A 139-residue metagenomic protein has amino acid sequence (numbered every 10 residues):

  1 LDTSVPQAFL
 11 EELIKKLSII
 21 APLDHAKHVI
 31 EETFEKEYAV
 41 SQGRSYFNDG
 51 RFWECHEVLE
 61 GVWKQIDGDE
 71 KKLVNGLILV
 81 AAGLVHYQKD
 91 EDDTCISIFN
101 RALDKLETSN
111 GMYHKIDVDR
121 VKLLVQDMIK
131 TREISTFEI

Functional and structural regions predicted by a protein language model:
L1-E54, V62, S109-I139: N-terminal alpha-helical interaction modules that lie
T33, I66, K71-L73: Residue signature of alpha-solenoid helical repeat architecture, marking inter-repeat boundaries and helix-start
E60-G61, D67-G68, Q88, E107-T108: Helix-capping and short linker residues that terminate individual alpha-solenoid repeat units
I78-A81, R101-L103: Hydrophobic alpha-helical segments of small multi-pass membrane proteins
E91-N110: TPR/TPR-like (Sel1-like) alpha-helical repeat modules
